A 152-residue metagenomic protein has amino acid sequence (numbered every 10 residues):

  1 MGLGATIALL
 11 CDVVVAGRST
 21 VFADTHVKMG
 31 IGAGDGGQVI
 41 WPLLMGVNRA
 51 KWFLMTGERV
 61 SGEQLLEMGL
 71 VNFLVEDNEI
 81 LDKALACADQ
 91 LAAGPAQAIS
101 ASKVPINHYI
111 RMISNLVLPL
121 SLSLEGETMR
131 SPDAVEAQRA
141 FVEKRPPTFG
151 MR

Functional and structural regions predicted by a protein language model:
M1-M55, M68, K83-C87: CoA-thioester-processing core
G2-G4, R59, N78, V135: Glycine-rich phosphate-binding loop at the start of an alpha helix
D12-V13, W52, T56-E58, Q64 (+2 more regions): Well-ordered beta-strand positions
V15-T20, V71-P119, S123-P132, T148-R152: C-terminal long alpha-helix characteristic of the crotonase
R18, V47-K51, V60-E67, G94-S100: Short, structured loop/turn "capping" segments at alpha-beta junctions
G37-I40, R49, S61, A101 (+2 more regions): Hydrophobic alpha-helical segments typical of transmembrane helices and their membrane-interface/capping positions
A137-R152: Short, basic/aromatic-enriched C-terminal tail that caps enzymatic domains
